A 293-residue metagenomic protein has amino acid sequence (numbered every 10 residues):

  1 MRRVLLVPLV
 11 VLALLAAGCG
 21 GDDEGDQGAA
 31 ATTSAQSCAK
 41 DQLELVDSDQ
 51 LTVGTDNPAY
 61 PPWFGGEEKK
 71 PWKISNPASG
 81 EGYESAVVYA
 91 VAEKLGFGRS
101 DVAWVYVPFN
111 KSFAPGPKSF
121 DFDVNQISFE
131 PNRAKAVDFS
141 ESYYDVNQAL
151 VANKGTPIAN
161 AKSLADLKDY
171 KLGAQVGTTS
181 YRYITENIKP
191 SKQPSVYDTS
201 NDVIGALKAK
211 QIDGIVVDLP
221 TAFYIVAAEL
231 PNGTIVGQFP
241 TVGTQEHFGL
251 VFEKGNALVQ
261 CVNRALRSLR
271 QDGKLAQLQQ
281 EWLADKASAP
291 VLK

Functional and structural regions predicted by a protein language model:
L14-G18: C-terminal motif of bacterial Sec signal peptides marking the signal peptidase cleavage site
C19-A29: Bacterial lipoprotein signal-peptidase II cleavage site
A29-A30, S34, K40-D41, T179-S195 (+2 more regions): Ligand-binding clefts/hinges and TM-proximal coupling segments of bilobed small-molecule sensing domains
T33-V124: Extracytoplasmic small-molecule ligand-binding "clamshell" domains of the periplasmic binding protein/Venus flytrap
S85-K94, T156, K171, T178 (+1 more regions): Extended ligand-binding regions for polar small-molecule ligands
S100-D166: Acidic, polar ligand-binding/catalytic clefts
K111, I127-A136, T185-E186, K208 (+1 more regions): A ligand-binding cleft/hinge motif common to bilobed small-molecule-binding domains
Y144-A152, P220, A227-R267, D285-K293: Periplasmic-binding protein-like
